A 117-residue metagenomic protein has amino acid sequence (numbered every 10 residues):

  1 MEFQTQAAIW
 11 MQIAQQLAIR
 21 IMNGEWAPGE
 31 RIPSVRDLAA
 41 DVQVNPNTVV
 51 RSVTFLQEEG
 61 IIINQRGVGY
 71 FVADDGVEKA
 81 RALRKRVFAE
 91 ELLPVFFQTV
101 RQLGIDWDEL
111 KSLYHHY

Functional and structural regions predicted by a protein language model:
M1-R31, D37, V87-Y117: Extreme N-terminal segment that seeds HTH/winged-HTH DNA-binding domains in transcriptional regulators
Q6-A8, G24-E25, A40, G67-Y70 (+1 more regions): Short hydrophobic/aromatic-rich motifs at helix boundaries and adjacent loops
W10, A14, S34, Y70-R86: Short, cationic-aromatic polyanion-contact patches
I13, G24, V44, E59 (+1 more regions): Helix-centric, low-specificity signal for extended rod-like, repetitive segments
E25-W26, E30, E58-G67, F71-D74: Beta-hairpin "wing" of winged helix-turn-helix
R31-N64: N-terminal helix-turn-helix
D37-L38, V42, L56, A73 (+2 more regions): Alpha-helix termini
